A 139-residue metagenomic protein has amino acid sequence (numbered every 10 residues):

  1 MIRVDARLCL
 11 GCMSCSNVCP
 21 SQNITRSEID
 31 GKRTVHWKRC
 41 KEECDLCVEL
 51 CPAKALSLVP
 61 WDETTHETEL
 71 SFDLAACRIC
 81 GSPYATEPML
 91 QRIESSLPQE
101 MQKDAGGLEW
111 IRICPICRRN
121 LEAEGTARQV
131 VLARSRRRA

Functional and structural regions predicted by a protein language model:
M1-A6, W37, R92-K103: Sequence context of c-type cytochrome heme-c attachment sites
R3-S14, K32-V35, R39-L46, S71-A75 (+2 more regions): Flanking scaffold residues of small Cys/His-coordinated metal-binding clusters
S14-I29, D45-E63, R78-L97, I111-A133: Iron-sulfur cluster-binding cysteine motifs and their immediate structural context in ferredoxin-like electron-transfer
T64-E69: Short, intrinsically disordered linker segments that flank or connect zinc-binding domains
L70-S71, M101: Short secondary-structure transition/capping segments
T86, K103-D104: Short, structured coil/loop segments at alpha-helix boundaries
R136-A139: N-terminal export/targeting leaders of redox proteins
